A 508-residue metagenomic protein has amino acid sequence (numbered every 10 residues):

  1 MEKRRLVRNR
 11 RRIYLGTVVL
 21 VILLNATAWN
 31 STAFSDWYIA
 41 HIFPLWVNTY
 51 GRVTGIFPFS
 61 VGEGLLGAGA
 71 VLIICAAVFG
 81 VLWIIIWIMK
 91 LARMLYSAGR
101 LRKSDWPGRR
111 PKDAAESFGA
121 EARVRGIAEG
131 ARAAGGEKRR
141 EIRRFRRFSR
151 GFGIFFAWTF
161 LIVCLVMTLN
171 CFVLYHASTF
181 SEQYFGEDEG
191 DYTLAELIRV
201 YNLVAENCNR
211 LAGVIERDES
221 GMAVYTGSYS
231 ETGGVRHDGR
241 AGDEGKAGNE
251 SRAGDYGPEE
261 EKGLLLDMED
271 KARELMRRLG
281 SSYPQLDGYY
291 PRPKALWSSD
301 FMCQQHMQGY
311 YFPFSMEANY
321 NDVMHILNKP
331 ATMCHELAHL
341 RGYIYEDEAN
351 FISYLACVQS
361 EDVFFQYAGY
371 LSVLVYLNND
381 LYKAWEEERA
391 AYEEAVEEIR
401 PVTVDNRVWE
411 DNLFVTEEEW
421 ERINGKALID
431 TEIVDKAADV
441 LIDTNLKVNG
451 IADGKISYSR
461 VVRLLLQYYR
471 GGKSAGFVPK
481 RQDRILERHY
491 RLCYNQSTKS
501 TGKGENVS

Functional and structural regions predicted by a protein language model:
L24-M94: Membrane-embedded alpha-helical segments of integral membrane proteins
S35-I39, F172-A195: Alpha-helical transmembrane signal-anchor/signal-peptide segments
P58, A331-Y343, D347-N350, Y354: Active-site recognition of the HExxH zinc-binding catalytic motif
V71-T159: Cytosolic-side transmembrane helix boundary signature
I215-G239, R252-M316, I326: Auxiliary, metal-adjacent structural segments of Zn-dependent hydrolase domains
F314-M333, R341-I344: Short pre-active-site segment immediately N-terminal to the catalytic Zn-binding motif
I344-A391: Post-HExxH zinc-binding segment in Zn-dependent metallohydrolases
E410-S508: Pan-zinc metallopeptidase signature
